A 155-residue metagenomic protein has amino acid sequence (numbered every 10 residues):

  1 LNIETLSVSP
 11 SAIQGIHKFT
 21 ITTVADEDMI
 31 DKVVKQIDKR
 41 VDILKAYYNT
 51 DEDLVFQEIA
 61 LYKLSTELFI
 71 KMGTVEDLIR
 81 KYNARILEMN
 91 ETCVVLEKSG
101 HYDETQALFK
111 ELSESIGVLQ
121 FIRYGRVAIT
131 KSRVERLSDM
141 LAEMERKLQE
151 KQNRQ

Functional and structural regions predicted by a protein language model:
L1-Q155: Long, contiguous binding/interaction regions
